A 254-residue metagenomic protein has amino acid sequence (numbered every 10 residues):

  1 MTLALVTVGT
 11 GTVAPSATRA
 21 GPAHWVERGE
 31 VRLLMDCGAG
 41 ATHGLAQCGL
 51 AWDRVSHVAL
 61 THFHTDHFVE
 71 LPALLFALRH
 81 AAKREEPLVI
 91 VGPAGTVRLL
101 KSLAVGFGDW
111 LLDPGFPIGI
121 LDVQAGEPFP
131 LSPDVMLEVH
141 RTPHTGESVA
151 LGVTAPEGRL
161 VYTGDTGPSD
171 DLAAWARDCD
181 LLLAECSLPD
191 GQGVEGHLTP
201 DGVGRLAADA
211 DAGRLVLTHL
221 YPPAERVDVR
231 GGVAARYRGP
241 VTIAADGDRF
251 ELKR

Functional and structural regions predicted by a protein language model:
M1, L50-D53, E86, P114-F116 (+4 more regions): Structured loop/turn residues at beta-strand edges in well-structured enzyme cores
M1-C48, S148-G164, L181: Conserved beta-strand hairpin/beta-sheet module of binuclear metal-dependent hydrolase folds, prominently
G29, V55, R84-E86, P156-G158 (+1 more regions): Short, surface-exposed connector motifs at secondary-structure boundaries
L34-G38, S56-H62, P93, L160-G164 (+3 more regions): Active-site neighborhood of phospho(di)ester-bond hydrolases with catalytic His/Asp-centered motifs
A39-V91: Active-site metal-binding motif and surrounding structural segment of the metallo-beta-lactamase
L45, L71-L74, L100-L103, L172 (+1 more regions): Hydrophobic packing residues within well-ordered alpha-helices of enzyme cores
P87-V89, P93-S148, P156: Metallo-beta-lactamase
G167-R254: Cap/insert and terminal regions of metallo-dependent hydrolase folds
